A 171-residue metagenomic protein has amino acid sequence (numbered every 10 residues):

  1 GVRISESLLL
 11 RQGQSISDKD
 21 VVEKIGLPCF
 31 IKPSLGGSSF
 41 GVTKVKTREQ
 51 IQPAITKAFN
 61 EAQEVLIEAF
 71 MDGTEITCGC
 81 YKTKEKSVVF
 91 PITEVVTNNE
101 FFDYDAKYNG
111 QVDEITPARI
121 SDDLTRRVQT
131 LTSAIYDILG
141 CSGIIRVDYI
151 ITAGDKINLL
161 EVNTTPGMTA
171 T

Functional and structural regions predicted by a protein language model:
G1-G73: Active-site nucleotide/adenylate-binding loops and adjacent lid/helix of ATP-dependent enzymes
I4, V89-P91, I144-I145: A short coil-to-beta-strand element that immediately follows conserved catalytic motifs
S39, D113-T116, T169-T171: Short small-residue beta-strand/loop micro-motif enriched in glycine and branched aliphatics
K46-R127, I151-N158: Phosphate-binding site of ATP-dependent enzymes
A69, G79, Y136-M168: Conserved metal-phosphate-binding beta-hairpin within the catalytic cores of diverse ATP-dependent phosphoryl-transfer
V95-N98, N163-T171: Glycine-rich phosphate/pyrophosphate-binding beta-alpha loops
V112-I115, L124-V147: Internal helical hairpin/lid segments
